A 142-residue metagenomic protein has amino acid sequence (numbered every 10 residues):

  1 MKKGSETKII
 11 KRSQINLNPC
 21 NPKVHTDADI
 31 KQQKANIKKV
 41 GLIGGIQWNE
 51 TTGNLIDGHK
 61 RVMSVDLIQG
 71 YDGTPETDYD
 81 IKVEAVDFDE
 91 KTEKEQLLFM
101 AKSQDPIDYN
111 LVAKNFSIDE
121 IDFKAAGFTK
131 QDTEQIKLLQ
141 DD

Functional and structural regions predicted by a protein language model:
M1-V86, E95-D142: Short, charged/polar connector segments at secondary-structure boundaries
